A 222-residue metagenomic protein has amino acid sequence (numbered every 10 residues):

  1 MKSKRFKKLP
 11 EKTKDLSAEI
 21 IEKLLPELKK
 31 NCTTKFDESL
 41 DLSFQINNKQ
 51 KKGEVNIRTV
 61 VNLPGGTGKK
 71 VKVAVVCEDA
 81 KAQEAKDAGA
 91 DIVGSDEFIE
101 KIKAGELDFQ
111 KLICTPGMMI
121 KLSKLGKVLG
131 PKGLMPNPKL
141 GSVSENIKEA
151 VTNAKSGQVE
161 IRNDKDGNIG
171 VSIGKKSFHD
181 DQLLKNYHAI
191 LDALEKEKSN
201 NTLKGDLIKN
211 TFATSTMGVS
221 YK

Functional and structural regions predicted by a protein language model:
M1-K14: Generic N-terminal amphipathic, Lys/Arg-enriched alpha-helix
E22, P26-K81: Translation machinery proteins
L24, A85, G130, A213: Residue-level signature of catalytic and energy-coupling elements of molecular machines, predominantly ATP/GTP-dependent
F36-L40, E197-N210: Flexible, glycine/charged-enriched surface loops at secondary-structure junctions
P64-T67, A104, E160-N163, T202-G205: Replace "in large, NTP-powered and nucleic-acid-processing enzymes" with "in large, NTP-powered factors and other
G66-K103: Glycine-rich active-site/cofactor-binding loop and its immediate structural neighborhood
A90-E197: Long, charge-patterned amphipathic alpha-helical coiled-coil/hairpin "stalk" segments used as oligomerization
F212-K222: C-terminal edge-of-domain segments
